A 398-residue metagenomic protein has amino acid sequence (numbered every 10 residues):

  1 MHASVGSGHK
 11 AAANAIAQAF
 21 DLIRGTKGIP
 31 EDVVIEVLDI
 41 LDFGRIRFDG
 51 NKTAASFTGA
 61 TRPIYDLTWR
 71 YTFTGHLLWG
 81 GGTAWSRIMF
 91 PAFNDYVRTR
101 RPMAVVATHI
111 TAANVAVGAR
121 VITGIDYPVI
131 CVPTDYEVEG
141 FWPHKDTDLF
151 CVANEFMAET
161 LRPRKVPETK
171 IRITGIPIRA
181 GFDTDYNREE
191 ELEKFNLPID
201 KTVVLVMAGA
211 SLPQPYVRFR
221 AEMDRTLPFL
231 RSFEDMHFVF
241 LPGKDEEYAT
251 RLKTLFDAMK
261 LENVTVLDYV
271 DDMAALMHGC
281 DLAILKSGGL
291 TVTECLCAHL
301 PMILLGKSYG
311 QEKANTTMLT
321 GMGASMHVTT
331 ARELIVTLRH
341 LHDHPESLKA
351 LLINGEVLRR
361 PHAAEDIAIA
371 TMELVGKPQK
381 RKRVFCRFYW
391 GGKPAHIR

Functional and structural regions predicted by a protein language model:
A15-R100: Conserved N-terminal ligand/cofactor-binding loop architecture of enzyme catalytic domains
T68-K165, K170-I173: Active-site and donor-binding regions of nucleotide-sugar-utilizing enzymes
D148-S211, G243-E247: A nucleotide-sugar donor-handling region in carbohydrate enzymes
E189-E190, P198-G279: Donor-nucleotide binding loops and adjacent catalytic segments primarily of GT-B fold Leloir glycosyltransferases
H278-S287: Acidic donor-binding loop of glycosyltransferase active sites
C280-D281, H299-P301: A short alpha->beta transition loop at the rim of the catalytic pocket in nucleotide-sugar-dependent
M322, T330-E346: C-terminal "capping" alpha-helix adjacent to the active site of nucleotide-linked donor transferases in cell-envelope
E346-R398: C-terminal amphipathic helix plus adjacent low-complexity, charged tail appended to glycosyltransferase catalytic
